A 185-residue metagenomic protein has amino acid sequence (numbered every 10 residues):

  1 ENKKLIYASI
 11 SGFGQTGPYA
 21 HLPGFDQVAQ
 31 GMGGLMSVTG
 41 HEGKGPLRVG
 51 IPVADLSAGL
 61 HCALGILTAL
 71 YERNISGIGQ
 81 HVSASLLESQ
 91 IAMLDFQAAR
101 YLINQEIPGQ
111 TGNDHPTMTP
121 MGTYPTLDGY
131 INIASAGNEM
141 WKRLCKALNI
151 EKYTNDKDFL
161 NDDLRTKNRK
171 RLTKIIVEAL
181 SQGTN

Functional and structural regions predicted by a protein language model:
E1-I131, S135-A136: Active-site-adjacent "lid/gating" segments in soluble enzymes
P120-N185: Aromatic-enriched alpha-helical interface/lid elements that frame and gate functional surfaces
